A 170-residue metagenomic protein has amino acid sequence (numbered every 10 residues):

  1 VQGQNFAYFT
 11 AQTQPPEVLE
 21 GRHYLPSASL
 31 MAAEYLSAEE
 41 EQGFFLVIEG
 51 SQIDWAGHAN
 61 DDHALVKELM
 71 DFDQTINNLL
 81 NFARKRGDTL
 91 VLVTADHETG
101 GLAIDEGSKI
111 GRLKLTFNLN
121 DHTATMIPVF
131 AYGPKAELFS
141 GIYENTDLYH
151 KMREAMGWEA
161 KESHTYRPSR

Functional and structural regions predicted by a protein language model:
V1-R170: Feature captures the catalytic ectodomains and active-site-proximal regions of enzymes that hydrolyze or transfer
